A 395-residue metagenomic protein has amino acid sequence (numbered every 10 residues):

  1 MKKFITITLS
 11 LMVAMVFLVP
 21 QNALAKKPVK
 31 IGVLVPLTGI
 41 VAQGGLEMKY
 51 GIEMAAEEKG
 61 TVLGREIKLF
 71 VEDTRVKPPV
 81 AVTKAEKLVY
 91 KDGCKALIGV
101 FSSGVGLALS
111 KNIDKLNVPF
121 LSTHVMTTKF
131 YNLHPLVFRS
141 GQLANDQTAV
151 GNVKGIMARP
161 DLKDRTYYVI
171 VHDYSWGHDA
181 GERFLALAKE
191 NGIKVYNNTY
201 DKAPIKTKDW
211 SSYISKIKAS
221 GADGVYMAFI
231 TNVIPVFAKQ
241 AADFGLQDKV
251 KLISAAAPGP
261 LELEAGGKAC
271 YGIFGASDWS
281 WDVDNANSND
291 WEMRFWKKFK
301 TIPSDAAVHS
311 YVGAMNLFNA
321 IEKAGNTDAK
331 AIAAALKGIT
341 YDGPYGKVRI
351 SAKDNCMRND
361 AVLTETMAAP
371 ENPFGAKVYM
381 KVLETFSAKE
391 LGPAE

Functional and structural regions predicted by a protein language model:
M1-L9: Bacterial N-terminal signal peptides that target proteins for export
I7, M15-A23: C-terminal segment of classical bacterial N-terminal signal peptides
P28, Q43-Y50, E58-Y131, S140 (+2 more regions): Beta-alpha junction/loop-to-helix N-cap segments that form part of ligand/metal-binding clefts
V29, T340-E395: Solvent-exposed, acidic/polar segments of extracytosolic/periplasmic ligand-binding ectodomains
V33, L88-F101, L121-T123, T166-V171 (+4 more regions): Periplasmic-binding protein-like
T83, T127-K129, L136-F244, D282-D290: Extracellular/periplasmic Venus flytrap/periplasmic-binding protein
Q142, A241-Y311, E322-G325, P370 (+1 more regions): Extracellular/periplasmic periplasmic-binding protein-like sensory domains
E322-A334: Short, charged, surface-exposed loops that flank catalytic or proteolytic processing sites
